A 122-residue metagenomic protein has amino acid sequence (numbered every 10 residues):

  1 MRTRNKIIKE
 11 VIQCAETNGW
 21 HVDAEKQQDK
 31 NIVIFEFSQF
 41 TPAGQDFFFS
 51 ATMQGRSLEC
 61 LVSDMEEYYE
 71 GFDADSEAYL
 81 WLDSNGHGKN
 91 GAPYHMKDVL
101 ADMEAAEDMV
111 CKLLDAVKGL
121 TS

Functional and structural regions predicted by a protein language model:
M1-G44, G119-S122: Negatively charged, low-complexity tracts enriched in Asp/Glu with abundant Ser/Thr
R2, I32, D46-S122: Intrinsically disordered, low-complexity regulatory regions enriched in serine/threonine/proline and acidic residues
